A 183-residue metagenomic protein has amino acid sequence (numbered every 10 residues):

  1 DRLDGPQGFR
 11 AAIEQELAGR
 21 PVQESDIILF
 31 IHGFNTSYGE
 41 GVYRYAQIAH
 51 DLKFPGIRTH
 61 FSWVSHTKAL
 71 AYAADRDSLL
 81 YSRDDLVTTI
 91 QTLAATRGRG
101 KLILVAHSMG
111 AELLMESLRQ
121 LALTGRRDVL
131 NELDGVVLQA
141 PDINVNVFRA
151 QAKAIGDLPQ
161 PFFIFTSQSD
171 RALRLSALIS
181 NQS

Functional and structural regions predicted by a protein language model:
D1-G5, G110: Acidic/glycine-enriched edge-of-secondary-structure segments
D1-R2, A11-Q15, P21-Q23, V42-A46 (+4 more regions): Lipolytic serine-hydrolase domain surface
D26: Alpha/beta-hydrolase fold active-site loops
L29-G33, H107: The conserved beta1-alpha1 loop
H32, M115, Q139: Residues lining the SAM
T36-G41: Short substrate-entry loop that stabilizes the transition state in hydrolases
L86, A106-G110, L114: Gly/Ala-rich beta-loop-alpha elbow adjacent to hydrolase catalytic centers
